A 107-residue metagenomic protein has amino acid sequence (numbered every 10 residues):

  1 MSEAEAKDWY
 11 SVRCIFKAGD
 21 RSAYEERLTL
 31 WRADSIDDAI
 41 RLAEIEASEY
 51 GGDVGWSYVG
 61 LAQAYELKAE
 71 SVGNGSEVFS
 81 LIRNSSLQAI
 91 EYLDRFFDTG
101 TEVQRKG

Functional and structural regions predicted by a protein language model:
M1-S2, E66: TerminUS-proximal long segments
S2-E26: Short aromatic-glycine-(Arg/Gly/Cys) micro-motifs in beta-strand/loop hairpins
E5, R32-D38, A69-E70: A short, structured loop/turn motif at beta-sheet edges
K17-G19, I36, A64-E66: Generic structural motif
S22, R41, S71: Short acidic, gly/pro-rich beta-turn/loop elements at beta-sheet edges and active-site/ligand-binding grooves
R27-W31: Short, well-ordered beta-strand elements within core beta-sheets of diverse protein domains
D34-Y50: A short, charged, amphipathic alpha-helix used as a generic interaction element across diverse proteins
E49-G107: Short, mixed-charge low-complexity intrinsically disordered segments
